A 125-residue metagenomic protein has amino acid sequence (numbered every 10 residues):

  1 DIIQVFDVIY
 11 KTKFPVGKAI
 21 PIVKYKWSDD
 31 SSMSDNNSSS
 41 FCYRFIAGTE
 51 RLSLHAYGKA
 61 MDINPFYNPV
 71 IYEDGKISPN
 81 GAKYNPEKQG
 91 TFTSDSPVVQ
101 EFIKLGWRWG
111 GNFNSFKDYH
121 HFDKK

Functional and structural regions predicted by a protein language model:
D1-M33: Active-site acidic/histidine clusters and adjacent loop/turn architecture that either coordinate catalytic ions
V8-P15, R44, F66-P69: Short hydrophobic alpha-helical module
F14-V23, F41-Y43, Y84, F122: Generic preference for hydrophobic/aromatic residues in regular secondary structure cores
S28-A47, H121, K125: Charged, often glycine-rich, active-site loop that binds/positions anionic groups
F45-G48, L52, Y57-K125: Catalytic cores and adjacent binding grooves of peptidoglycan-active enzymes
